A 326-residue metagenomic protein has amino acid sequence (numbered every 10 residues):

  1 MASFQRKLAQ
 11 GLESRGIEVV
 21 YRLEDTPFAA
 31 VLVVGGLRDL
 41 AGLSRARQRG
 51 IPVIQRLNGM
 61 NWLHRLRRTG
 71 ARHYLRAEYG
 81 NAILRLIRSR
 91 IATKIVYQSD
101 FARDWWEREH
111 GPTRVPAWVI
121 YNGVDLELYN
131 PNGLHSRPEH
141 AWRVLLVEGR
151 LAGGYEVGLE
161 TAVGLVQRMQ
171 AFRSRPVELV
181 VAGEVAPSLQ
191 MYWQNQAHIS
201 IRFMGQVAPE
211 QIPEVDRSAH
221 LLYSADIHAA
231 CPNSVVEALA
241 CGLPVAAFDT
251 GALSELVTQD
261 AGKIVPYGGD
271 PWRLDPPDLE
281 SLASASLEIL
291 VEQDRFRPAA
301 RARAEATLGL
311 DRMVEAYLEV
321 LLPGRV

Functional and structural regions predicted by a protein language model:
R85-P116, V124: A short, active-site helix/loop in glycosyltransferases that binds the activated sugar's phosphate group
E107-R108, G123-H140, E214: Acidic anion/phosphate-binding donor-loop and adjacent secondary structure in glycosyltransferase catalytic cores
L134, P277, S281, L290-L321: A charged, aromatic-enriched C-terminal amphipathic alpha-helix characteristic of glycosyltransferases across folds
H135-Q167, V180: Conserved donor-binding/catalytic core segment of Leloir-type glycosyltransferases
G149-R150, V163, R175-Q190, G205: Glycosyltransferase donor-sugar binding loop
Q190-P213: Nucleotide-activated donor-binding/catalytic signature segment of Leloir-type glycosyltransferases, i.e., the conserved
I227: Aromatic "clamp/platform" in nucleotide-sugar-dependent glycosyltransferases that forms part of the donor/acceptor
S254-E288: Change "using UDP/GDP/dTDP sugars" to "using nucleotide sugars
